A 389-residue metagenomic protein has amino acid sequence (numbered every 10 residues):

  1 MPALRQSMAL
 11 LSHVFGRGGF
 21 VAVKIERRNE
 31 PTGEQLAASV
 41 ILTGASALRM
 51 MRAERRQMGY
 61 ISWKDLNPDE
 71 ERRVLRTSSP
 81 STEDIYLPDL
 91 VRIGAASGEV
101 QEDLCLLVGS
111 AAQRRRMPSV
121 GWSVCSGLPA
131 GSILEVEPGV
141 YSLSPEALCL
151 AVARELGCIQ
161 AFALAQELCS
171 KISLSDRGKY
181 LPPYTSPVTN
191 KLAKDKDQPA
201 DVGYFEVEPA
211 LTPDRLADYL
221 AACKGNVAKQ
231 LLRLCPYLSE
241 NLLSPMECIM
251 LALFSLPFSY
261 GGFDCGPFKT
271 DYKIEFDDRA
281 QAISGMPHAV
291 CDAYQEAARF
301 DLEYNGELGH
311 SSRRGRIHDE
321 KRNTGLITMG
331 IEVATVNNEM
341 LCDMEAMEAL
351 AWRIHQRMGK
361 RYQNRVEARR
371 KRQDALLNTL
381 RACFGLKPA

Functional and structural regions predicted by a protein language model:
M1-V227, V366, L376-A389: Short gly/ser-rich loop at a beta-strand->alpha-helix junction or flexible surface loop bordering the NTP-binding
P199-A389: Surface segments flanking catalytic/ligand-binding clefts of nucleic-acid enzymes
